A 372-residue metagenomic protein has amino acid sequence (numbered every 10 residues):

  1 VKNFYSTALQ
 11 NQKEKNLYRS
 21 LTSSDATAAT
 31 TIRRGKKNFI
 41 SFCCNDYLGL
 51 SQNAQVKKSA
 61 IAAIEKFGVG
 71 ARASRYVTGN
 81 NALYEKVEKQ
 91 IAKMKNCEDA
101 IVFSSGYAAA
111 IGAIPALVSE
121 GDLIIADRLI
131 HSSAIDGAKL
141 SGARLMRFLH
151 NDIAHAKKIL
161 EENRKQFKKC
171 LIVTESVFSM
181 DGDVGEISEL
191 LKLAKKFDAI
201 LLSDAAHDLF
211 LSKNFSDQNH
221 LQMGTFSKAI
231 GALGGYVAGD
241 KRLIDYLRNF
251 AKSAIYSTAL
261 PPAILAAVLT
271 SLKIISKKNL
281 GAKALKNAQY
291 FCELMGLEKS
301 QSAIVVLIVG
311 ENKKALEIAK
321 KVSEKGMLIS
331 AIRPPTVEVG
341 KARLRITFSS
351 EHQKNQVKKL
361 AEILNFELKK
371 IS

Functional and structural regions predicted by a protein language model:
K2, S6-T7, K13-V69, A199: N-terminal "arm"/small-domain region of PLP-dependent enzymes with the aminotransferase-like
D46, M146, H150-S203: Active-site phosphate-binding strand-loop segment of PLP-dependent enzymes
L50, K283-Q289, G296-G326, T336 (+2 more regions): Conserved PLP-binding catalytic core of the aspartate aminotransferase-like
A54, K58, A62, K66 (+3 more regions): PLP-dependent enzyme catalytic core of the Aspartate aminotransferase-like
K58, A62-G106: Conserved N-terminal alpha-helix of the aminotransferase class I/II PLP-enzyme fold
A113-S132: Conserved PLP-anchoring active-site segment centered on the Schiff-base-forming lysine
S212-Y246: Active-site PLP attachment segment
A259-K277, K283, N287, L297: Structural motif of enzymes handling amino- and sulfur-group chemistry
